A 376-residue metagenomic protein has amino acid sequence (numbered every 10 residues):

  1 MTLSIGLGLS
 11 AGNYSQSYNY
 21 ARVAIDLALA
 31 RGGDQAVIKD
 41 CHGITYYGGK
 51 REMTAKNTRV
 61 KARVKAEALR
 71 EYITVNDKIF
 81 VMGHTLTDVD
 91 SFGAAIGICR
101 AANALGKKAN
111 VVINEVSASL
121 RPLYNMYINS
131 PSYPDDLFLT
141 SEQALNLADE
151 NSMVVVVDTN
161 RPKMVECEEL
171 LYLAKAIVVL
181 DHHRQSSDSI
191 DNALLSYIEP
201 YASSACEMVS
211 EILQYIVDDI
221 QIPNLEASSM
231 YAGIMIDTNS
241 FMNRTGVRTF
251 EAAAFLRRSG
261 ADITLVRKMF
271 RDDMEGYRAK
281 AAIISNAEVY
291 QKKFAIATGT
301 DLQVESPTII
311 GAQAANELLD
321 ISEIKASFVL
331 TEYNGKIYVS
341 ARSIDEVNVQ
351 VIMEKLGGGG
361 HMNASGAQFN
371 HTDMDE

Functional and structural regions predicted by a protein language model:
T2-R22, Q35-D40: A short glycine-enriched loop-to-beta-strand structural element that forms part of the catalytic core of nucleotide
G6, V37, V155, A176-L180 (+3 more regions): Hydrophobic/aromatic beta-strand patches that form the interior of the parallel beta-sheet core in alpha/beta enzyme
Q16, D90, M164-E166, S187-D188 (+1 more regions): Short helix/loop capping segments that flank catalytic or ligand/cofactor-binding pockets
S17, A21-A28, G359: Regulatory helix in c-di-GMP signaling enzymes, encompassing the GGDEF I-site helix and an analogous surface helix
A24-V60: Helix-enriched interaction subdomains in cytosolic or periplasmic regions, typified by TIR/SEFIR signaling/NADase cores
N57-P131, D135-M153, Y231, M235-E376: Hydrophobic helix-and-loop "lid/oligomerization" segment in the mid-to-C-terminal part of catalytic domains
F138-N192: Active-site cofactor/cluster-binding pocket
H182-A253: Short alpha-helices
